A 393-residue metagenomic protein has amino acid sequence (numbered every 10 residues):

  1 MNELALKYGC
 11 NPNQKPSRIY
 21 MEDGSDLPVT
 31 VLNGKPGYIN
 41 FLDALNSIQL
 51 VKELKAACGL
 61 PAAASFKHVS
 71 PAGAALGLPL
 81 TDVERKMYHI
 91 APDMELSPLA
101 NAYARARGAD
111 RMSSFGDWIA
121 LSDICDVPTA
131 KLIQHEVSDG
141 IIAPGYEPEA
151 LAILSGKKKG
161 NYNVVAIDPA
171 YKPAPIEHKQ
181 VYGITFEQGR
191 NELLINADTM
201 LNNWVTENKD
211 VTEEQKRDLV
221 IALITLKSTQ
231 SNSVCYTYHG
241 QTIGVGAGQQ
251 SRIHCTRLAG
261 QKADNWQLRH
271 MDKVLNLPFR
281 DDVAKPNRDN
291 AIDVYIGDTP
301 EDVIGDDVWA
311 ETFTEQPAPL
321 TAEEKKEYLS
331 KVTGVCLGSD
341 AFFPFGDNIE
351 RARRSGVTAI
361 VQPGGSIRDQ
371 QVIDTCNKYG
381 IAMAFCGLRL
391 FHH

Functional and structural regions predicted by a protein language model:
M1-M200, E214-S233: Active-site loops and adjacent core secondary-structure elements that bind or stabilize anionic groups
E53, S228, N265-R269, R354 (+1 more regions): Conserved helix-loop functional segments at active or binding sites
A57-S65, V164-I167, S231-Y238, L268-F279 (+1 more regions): Flexible, glycine/charged-enriched surface loops at secondary-structure junctions
P61-A62, K67-A72, L76-L78, S233 (+4 more regions): Glycine-rich phosphate/pyrophosphate-binding loops and their adjacent beta-strand/loop elements at enzyme active sites
S70, C125, H239-Q241, F343 (+1 more regions): Active-site-proximal loop/turn and secondary-structure-junction residues that shape catalytic pockets, frequently
A72-M112, I243-G346: Glycine- and Gly-Pro-enriched alpha-helical subdomains that act as flexible, kink-prone "lid/hinge" or packing modules
D117, L121-S122, H135-V165, A170-K172 (+4 more regions): C-terminal binding/interaction regions
P175-V211, R269-N290: Substrate-contacting helices/loops that form the catalytic groove of nucleic-acid and nucleotide-polymer processing
